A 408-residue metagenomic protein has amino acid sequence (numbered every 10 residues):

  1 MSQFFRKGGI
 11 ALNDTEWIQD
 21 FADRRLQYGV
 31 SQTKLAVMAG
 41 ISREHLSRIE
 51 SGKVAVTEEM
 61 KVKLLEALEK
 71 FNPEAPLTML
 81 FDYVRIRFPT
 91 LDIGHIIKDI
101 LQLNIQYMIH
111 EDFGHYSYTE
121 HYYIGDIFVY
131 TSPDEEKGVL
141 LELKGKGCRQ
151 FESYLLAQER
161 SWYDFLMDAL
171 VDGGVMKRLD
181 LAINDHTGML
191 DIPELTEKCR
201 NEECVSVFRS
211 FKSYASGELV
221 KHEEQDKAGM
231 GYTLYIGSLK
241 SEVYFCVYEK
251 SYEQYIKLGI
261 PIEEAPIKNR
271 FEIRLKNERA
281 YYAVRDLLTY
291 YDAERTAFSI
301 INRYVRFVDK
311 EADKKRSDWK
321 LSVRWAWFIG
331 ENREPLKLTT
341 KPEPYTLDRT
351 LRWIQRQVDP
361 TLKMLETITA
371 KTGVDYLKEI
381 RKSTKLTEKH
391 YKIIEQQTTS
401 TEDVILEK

Functional and structural regions predicted by a protein language model:
S2-E16, D23, Q27, E66-Y345 (+1 more regions): Structured, helix-rich domain cores that form ligand/interaction pockets
F21-A22, G40, H45, E58: Short alpha-helical segments used as structural interaction elements across diverse proteins
A22, T33, S47, V62 (+1 more regions): Residues within the helices of the helix-turn-helix
R24, M38, I49, T350 (+1 more regions): Residues in the recognition helix of alpha-helical DNA-binding motifs
L26, S51-V54: Alpha-solenoid HEAT/Armadillo repeat architecture
G29-R48: Short alpha-helical DNA-recognition segment
K53-E66: Short, basic-rich loop-to-helix N-cap that marks the start of a DNA-contacting helix
